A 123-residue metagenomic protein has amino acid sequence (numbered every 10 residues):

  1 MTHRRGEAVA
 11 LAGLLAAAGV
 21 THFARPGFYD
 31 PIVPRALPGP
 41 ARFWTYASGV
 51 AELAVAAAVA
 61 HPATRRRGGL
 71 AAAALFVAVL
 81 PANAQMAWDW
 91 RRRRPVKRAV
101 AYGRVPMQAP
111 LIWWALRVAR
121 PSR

Functional and structural regions predicted by a protein language model:
M1-R123: Short amphipathic, positively biased membrane-proximal segments that drive organelle/inner-membrane targeting
